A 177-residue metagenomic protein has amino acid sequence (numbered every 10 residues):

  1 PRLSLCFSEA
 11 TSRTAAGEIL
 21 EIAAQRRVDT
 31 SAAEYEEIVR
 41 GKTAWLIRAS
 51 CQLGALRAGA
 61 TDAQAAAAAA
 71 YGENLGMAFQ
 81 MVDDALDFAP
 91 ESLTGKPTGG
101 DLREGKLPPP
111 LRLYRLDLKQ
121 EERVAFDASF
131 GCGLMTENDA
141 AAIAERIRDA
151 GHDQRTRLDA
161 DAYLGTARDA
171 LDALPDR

Functional and structural regions predicted by a protein language model:
P1-R177: All-alpha prenyltransferase/terpene-synthase fold signal
